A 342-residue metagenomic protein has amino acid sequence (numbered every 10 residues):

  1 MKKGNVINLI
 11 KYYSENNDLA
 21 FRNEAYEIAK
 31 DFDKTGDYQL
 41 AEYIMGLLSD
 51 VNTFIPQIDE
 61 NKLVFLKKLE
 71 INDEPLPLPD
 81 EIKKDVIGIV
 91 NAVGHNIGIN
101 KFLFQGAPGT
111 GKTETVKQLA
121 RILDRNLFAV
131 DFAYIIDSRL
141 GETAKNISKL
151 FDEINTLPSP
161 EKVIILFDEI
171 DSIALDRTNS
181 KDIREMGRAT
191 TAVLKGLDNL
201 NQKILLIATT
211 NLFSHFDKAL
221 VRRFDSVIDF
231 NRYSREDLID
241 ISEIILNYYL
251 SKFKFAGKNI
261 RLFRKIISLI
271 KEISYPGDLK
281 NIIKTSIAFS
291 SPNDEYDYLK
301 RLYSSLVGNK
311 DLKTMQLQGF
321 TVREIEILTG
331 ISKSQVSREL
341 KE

Functional and structural regions predicted by a protein language model:
V6-I7, S14, R22-A29, D33 (+1 more regions): Conserved AAA+ ATPase small/helical "lid" subdomain
L9-K67: Interdomain "pre-motor" coupling segment immediately N-terminal to P-loop NTPase/helicase cores
L63-F102: Pre-Walker A (pre-P-loop) alpha-helix and adjacent loop at the N terminus of AAA/AAA+ ATPase modules, a conserved
V93, E142-L166, G187-N199: Conserved alpha-helical scaffold flanking the Walker A/P-loop in AAA+ ATPase domains
N100-V130, K149-T156: Walker A/P-loop
D168-I207, K218-R222, S226-N231: Conserved catalytic/switch belt of AAA+ P-loop NTPases
K218-S251, N281-I282: Conserved AAA+ ATPase core "coupling" helix
Y303-F320: Short, amphipathic alpha-helical "recognition" segments used to contact nucleic acids or chromatin
